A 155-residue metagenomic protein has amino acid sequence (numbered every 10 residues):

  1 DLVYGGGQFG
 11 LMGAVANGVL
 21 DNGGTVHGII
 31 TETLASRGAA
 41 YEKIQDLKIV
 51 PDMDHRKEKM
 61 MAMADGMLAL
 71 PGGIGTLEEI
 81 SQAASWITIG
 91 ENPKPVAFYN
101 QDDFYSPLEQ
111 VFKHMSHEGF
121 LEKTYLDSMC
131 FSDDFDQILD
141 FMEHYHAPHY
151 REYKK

Functional and structural regions predicted by a protein language model:
D1-M63, D103-D136, D140-F141, H146-K155: A cross-family phosphate/adenosyl-ligand binding-site feature
V3-Y4, P71-G72, N100: Small/polar loops that bind or transfer phosphate-bearing groups
Q8-A14, G75-Q82: Short glycine/serine/threonine-rich phosphate/pyrophosphate-binding segments that cradle anionic phosphate groups
L20, W86-K94, F120-E122: Arginine/glycine-rich "motif VI" loop of SF2 helicases in the C-terminal RecA-like domain
V50, G72-I74: N-terminal glycine-rich "phosphate-gripper" loop used for MgATP/nucleotide binding and carboxylate activation
I74-G75, Q101-Y105: Short Gly/Pro-enriched loop/turn and capping motifs at secondary-structure junctions
P93-D102, M129: Short loop-to-beta-strand entry elements in the cores of soluble alpha/beta enzymes
